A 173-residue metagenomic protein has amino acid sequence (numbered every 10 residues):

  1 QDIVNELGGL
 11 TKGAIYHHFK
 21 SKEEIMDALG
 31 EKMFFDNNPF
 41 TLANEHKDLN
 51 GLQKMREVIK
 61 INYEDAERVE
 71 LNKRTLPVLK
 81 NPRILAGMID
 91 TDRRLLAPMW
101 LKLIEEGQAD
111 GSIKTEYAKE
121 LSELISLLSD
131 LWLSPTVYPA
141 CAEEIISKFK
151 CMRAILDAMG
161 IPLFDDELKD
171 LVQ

Functional and structural regions predicted by a protein language model:
Q1-E24, A28: Helix-turn-helix
I3, L29-M33, N37, W100: Generic hydrophobic, amphipathic alpha-helix propensity
L10, D36, D65-K73, G107 (+1 more regions): A short secondary-structure junction motif
A28, K32, P39-N72, S122-I125: Hydrophobic alpha-helical connector segments
N44, K73-P77, T136-P139: Secondary-structure edge/capping motif, primarily at the C-terminal ends of alpha-helices and the immediately following
E67-S112: Short secondary-structure transition hinges
L95-A140: Hydrophobic alpha-helical bundle segments that form small-molecule/ligand-binding pockets
K102-E105, A109, Y138-Q173: C-terminal peripheral helix-coil segments that are non-catalytic and often amphipathic
